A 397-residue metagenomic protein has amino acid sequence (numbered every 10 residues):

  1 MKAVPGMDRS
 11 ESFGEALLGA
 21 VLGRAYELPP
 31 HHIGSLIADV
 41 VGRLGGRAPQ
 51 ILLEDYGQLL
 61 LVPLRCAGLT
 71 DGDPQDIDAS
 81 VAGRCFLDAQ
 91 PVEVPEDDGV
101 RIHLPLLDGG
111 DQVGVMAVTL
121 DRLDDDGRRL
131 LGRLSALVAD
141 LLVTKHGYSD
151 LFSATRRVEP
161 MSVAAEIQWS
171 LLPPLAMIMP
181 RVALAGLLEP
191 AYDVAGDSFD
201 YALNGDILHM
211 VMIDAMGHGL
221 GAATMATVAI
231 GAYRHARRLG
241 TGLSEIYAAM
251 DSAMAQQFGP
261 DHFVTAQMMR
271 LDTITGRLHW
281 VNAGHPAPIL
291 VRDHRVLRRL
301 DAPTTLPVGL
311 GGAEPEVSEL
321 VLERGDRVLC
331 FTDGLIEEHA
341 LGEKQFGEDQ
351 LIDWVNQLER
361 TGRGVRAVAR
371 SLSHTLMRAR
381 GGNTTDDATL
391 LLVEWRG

Functional and structural regions predicted by a protein language model:
M1-Y26, T144-G147: Signal-transmission linkers at sensory-effector interfaces
K2-M7, V113-S135, E337-E338, G382-N383: Regulatory loop-to-helix N-cap segments in sensory/regulatory domains that couple ligand/signal detection
G6, Y56, R65-C66, D73 (+2 more regions): … and, occasionally, acidic/histidine-rich disordered N-termini of signaling adaptors
E15-G42, A164-A165, W169, V182-A185 (+3 more regions): Short amphipathic alpha-helical segments
L22-Q90, A283-G284, T305: Structured interaction and signal-relay segments at domain junctions
C85, V118, G127-K145, D333 (+1 more regions): Interdomain signal-transducing alpha-helices
V92-D108, Q112, V118: A short, aliphatic-rich beta-strand micro-motif
D126-R129, G221-L239, T304, R327-N383: Active-site-proximal, acidic helix/loop segment immediately C-terminal to a metal-coordinating Asp/Glu
